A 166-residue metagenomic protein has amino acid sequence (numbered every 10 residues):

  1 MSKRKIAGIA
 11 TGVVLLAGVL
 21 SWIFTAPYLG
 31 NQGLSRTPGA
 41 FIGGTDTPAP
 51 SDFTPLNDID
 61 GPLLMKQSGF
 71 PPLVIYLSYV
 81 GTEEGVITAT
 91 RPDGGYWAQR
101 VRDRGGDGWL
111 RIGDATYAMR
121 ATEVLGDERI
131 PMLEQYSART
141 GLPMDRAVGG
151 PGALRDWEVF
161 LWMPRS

Functional and structural regions predicted by a protein language model:
M1-K3: N-terminal Lys/Arg-rich, disordered targeting/topogenic segments
K5-I6, A10-T11, I42, L56 (+5 more regions): Residue-level signal for well-ordered alpha-helical segments
I6-A26: Hydrophobic membrane-insertion alpha-helices, especially the h-region of bacterial N-terminal signal peptides
V19-Y28, A49-P62, Q99-W109, L154-V159: Short N-terminal helix-initiation segments at or just after the protein's N-terminus
T25-L73: Short, conserved active-site entrance elements at the starts or edges of catalytic domains
G39, F70-L73, G94-S166: Short, structured beta-strand-loop surface elements
P48-L56, Y79-T88, Q135-A138: Short charge-dense sequence patches
D58-P92, R120: Short beta-strand segments
